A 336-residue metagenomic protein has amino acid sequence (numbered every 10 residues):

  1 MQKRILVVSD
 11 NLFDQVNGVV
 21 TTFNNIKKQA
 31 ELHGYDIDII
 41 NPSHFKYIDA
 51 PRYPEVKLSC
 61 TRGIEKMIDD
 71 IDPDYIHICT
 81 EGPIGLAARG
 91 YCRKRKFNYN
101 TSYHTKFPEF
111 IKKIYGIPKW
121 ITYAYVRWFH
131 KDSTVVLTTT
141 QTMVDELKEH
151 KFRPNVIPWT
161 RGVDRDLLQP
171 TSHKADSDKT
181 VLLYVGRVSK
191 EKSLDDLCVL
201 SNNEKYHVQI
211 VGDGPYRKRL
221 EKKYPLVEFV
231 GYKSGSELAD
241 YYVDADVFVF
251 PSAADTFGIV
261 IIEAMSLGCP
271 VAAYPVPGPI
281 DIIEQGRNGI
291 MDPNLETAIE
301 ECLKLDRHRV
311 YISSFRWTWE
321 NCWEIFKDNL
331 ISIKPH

Functional and structural regions predicted by a protein language model:
V8, K174-K205, Q209: Conserved donor-binding/catalytic core segment of Leloir-type glycosyltransferases
Y123-P170: Donor nucleotide-sugar binding/catalytic pocket of nucleotide-sugar-dependent glycosyltransferases
H130, Y232-K233, D240-A245, F326: Short alpha-helical donor nucleotide-sugar binding micro-motif in glycosyltransferases
G162-T180, E221: Acidic anion/phosphate-binding donor-loop and adjacent secondary structure in glycosyltransferase catalytic cores
K218-S236: Nucleotide-activated donor-binding/catalytic signature segment of Leloir-type glycosyltransferases, i.e., the conserved
A253: Aromatic "clamp/platform" in nucleotide-sugar-dependent glycosyltransferases that forms part of the donor/acceptor
I261, P270-A273: Short hydrophobic beta-strand element within catalytic cores of glycosyltransferases and related nucleotide-activated
K304-H336: A charged, aromatic-enriched C-terminal amphipathic alpha-helix characteristic of glycosyltransferases across folds
